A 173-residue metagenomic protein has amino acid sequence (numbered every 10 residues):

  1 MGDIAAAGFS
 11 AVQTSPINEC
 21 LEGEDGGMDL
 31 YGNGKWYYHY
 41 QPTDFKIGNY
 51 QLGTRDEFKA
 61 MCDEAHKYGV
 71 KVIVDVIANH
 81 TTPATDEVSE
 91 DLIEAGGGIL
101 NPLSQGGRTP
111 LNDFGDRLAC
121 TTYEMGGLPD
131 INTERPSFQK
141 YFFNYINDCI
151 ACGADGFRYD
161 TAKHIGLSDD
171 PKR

Functional and structural regions predicted by a protein language model:
M1-G2, A6-C152, H164, D169-R173: Substrate-binding/active-site clefts of carbohydrate-active enzymes
D155: Receiver (REC) domain switch/active-site residues of two-component response regulators
